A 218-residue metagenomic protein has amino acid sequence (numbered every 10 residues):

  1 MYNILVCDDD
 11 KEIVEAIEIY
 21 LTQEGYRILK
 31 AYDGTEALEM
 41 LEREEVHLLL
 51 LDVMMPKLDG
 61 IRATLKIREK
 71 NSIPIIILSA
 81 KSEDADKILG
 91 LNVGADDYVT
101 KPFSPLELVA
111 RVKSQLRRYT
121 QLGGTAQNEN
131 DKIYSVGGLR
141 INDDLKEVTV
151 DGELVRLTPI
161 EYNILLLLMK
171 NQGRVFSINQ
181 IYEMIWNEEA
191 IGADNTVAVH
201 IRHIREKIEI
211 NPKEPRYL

Functional and structural regions predicted by a protein language model:
Y2, K11-L29: Two-component/phosphorelay signaling modules centered on CheY-like receiver
N3, S114-Y162, L166-V175, N179: Short, Lys/Arg-enriched segments at the junction into DNA-binding effector domains of transcriptional regulators
C7-D8, A31, L49, V99: Conserved sequence signature across two-component system core domains
K30-L48: Acidic, metal-coordinating helix/loop segments flanking the phosphotransfer/catalytic sites of two-component signaling
Y32-E36, D59-R62, D86: Acidic catalytic/metal-coordinating carboxylates
V53-M55: Receiver (REC) domain active-site loop signature in two-component systems and cognate sites in sensor histidine kinases
K57, L65, E69, P74-S135: Basic, amphipathic DNA-recognition helix from helix-turn-helix-like DNA-binding domains
E147-Y217: Positively charged, aromatic-enriched patches within helix-turn-helix-type DNA-binding elements, predominantly
